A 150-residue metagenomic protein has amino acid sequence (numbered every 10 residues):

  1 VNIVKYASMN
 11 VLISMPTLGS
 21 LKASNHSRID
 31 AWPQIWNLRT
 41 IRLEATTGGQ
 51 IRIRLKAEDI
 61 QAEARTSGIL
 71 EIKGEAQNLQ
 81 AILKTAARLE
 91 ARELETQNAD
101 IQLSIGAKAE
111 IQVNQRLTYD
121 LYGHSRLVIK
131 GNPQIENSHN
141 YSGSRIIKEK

Functional and structural regions predicted by a protein language model:
I3, M9-I13, L18-K150: Extended, compositionally simple hydrophobic/Ser/Thr-rich segments that build repetitive fibrous architectures
